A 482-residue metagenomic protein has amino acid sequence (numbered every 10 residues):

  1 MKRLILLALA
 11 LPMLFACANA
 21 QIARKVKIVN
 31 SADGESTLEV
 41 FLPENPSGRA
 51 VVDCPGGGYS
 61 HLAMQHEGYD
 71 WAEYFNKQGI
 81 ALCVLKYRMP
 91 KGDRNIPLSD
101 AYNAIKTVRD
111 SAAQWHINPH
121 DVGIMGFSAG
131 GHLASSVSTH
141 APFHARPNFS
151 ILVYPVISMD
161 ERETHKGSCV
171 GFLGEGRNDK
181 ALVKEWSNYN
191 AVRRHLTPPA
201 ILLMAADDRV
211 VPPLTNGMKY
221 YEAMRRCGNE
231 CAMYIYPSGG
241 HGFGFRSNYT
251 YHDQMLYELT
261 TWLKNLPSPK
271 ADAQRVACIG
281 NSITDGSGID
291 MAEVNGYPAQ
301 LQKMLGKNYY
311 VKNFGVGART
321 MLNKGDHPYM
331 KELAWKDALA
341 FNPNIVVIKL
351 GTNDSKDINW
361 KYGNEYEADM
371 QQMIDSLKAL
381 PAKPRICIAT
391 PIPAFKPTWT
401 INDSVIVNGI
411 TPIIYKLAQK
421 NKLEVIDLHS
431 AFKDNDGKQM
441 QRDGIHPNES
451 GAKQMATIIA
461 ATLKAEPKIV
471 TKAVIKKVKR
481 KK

Functional and structural regions predicted by a protein language model:
E39, M218-K270, E449: C-terminal catalytic histidine-bearing segment of alpha/beta-hydrolase fold enzymes
A63-A72, C83-P119, S247-Q254: Catalytic nucleophile-loop/oxyanion-hole region of alpha/beta-hydrolase and closely related hydrolase-like folds
N103-S168, V183-K184, N188: Primarily recognizes the serine-hydrolase "nucleophile elbow" in alpha/beta-hydrolase and SGNH/GDSL folds
K166, A273-A277, I283-Q371: Conserved SGNH/GDSL esterase-like catalytic core that processes O-acyl groups on lipids and polysaccharides
I201-D208: Short beta-strand/loop motif that positions the catalytic acidic residue of the alpha/beta-hydrolase fold
R209-N216: Conserved alpha/beta-hydrolase "acid-adjacent" motif
G240-R246, I289, I392-I475, K482: Catalytic His-Asp segment of secreted/periplasmic serine-dependent ester chemistry enzymes
K349-N353, D375-N408: Active-site segments of SGNH/GDSL-like serine hydrolases that catalyze O-acetyl group transfer/hydrolysis on lipids
